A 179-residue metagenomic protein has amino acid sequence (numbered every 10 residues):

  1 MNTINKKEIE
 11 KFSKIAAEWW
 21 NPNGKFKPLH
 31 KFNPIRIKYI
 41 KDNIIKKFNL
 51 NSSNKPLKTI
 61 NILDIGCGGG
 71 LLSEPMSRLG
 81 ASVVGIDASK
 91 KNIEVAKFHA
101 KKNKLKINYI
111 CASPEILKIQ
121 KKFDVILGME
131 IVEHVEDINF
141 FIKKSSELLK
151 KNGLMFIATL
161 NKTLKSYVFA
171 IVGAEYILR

Functional and structural regions predicted by a protein language model:
M1-F26: N-terminal, positively charged/glycine-rich alpha-helical extensions of SAM-dependent methyltransferases
I4, F32, R36, D137: Soluble or luminal CAZymes and related metallo-dependent hydrolases
P22-K47: Conserved SAM-binding loop and adjacent beta-strand
F26-L29, N103, Y109, I177-L178: A C-terminal cap/extension of S-adenosyl-L-methionine-dependent methyltransferases that defines the acceptor-substrate
K47, N51-Y167: Conserved SAM-binding loop
L164-R179: Short, glycine-/aromatic-enriched active-site segment of Class I SAM-dependent methyltransferases
